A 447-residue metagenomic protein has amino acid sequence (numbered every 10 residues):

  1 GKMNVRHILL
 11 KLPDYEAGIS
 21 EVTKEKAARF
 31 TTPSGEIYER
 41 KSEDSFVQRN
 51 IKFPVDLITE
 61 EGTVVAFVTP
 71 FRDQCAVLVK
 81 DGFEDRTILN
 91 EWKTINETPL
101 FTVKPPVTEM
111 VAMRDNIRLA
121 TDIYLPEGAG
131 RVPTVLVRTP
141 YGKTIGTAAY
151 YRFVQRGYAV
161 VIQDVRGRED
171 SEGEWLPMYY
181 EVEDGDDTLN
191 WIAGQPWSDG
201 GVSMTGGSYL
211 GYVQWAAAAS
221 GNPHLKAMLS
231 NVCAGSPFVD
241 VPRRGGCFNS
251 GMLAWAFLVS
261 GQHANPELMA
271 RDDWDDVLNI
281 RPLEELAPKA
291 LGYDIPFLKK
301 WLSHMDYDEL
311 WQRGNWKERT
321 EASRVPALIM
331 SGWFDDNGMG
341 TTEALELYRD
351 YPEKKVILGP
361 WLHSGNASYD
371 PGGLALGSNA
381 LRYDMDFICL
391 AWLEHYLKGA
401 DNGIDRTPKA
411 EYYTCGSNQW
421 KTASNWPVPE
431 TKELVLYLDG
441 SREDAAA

Functional and structural regions predicted by a protein language model:
G1-K41, P133: Solvent-exposed helix/loop surface patches that form functional interfaces
E91-G130, Y307: N-terminal cap/lid segment of alpha/beta-hydrolase-fold proteins
D122-L125, R131-P140, L328: Short beta-strand element of the alpha/beta-hydrolase
T139-Q163, L345-Y348: Short amphipathic alpha-helix adjacent to the substrate-entry channel of hydrolases
Q155, A219-A322: Accessory cap/linker subdomain of secreted extracellular hydrolases
L176-P196, F387: Alpha/beta-hydrolase active-site loop
P196-Y209: Alpha/beta-hydrolase fold nucleophile elbow
L278-R281, I357, G373-A447: C-terminal, loop-rich substrate-recognition/catalytic regions characterized by aromatic stacking residues
